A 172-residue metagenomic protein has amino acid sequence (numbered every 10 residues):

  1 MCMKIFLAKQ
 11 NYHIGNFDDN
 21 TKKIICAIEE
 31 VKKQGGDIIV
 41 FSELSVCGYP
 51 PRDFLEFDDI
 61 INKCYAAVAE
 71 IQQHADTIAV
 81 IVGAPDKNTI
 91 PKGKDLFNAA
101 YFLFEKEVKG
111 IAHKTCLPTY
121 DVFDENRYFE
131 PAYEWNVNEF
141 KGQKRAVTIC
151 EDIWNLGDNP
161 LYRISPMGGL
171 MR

Functional and structural regions predicted by a protein language model:
M1-R172: Enzyme catalytic cores with a strong preference for nitrogen-chemistry domains
